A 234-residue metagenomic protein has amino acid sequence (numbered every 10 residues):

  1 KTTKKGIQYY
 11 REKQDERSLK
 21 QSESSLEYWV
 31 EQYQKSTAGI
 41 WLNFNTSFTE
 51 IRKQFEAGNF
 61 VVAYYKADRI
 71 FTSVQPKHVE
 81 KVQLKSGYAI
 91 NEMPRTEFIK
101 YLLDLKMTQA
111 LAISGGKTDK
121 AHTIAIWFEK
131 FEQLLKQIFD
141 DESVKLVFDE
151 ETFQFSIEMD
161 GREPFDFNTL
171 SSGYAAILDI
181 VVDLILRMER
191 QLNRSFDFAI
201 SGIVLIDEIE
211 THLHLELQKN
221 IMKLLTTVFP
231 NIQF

Functional and structural regions predicted by a protein language model:
K1, F153-F234: Switch/communication elements of ASCE P-loop NTPase nucleotide-binding domains
K1-F98, I126, D140: P-loop NTPase switch/coupling surface
R52-K53, E132, M222-T226: Short amphipathic alpha-helical segments and helix-helix/interface helices
N59, K106-D149: Amphipathic alpha-helical domain-onset/packing element
F60, V144, A199-I203: Residue-level recognition of the N-termini of beta-strands and the immediately preceding loop/turn
A63-K66, S143-F148, S156: A structural signal for short, well-ordered beta-strand segments and their strand-loop junctions that often border
F71-Q75, E97, L111, D166 (+1 more regions): Short catalytic/ligand-binding loop motif for oxyanion handling, primarily in non-cytosolic enzymes, centered on
M93-I113: Short, compositionally biased low-complexity segments
